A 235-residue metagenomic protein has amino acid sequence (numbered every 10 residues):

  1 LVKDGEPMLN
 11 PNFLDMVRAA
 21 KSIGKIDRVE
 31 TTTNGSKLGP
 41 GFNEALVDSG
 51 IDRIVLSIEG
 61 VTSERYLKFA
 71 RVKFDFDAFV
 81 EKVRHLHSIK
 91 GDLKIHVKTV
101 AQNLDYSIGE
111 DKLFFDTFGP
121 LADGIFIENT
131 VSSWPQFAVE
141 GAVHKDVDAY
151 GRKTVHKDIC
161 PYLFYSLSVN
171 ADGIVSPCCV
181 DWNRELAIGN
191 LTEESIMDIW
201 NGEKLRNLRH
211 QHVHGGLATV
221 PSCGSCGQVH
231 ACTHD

Functional and structural regions predicted by a protein language model:
L1-G124, E128: Radical SAM/AdoMet-radical enzyme domain recognition
G35, A101-N103, T130-S133, D181 (+2 more regions): Short, solvent-exposed coil/turn elements at secondary-structure transition points
N103-Y106, F126-K145, W182-E185: Flexible glycine/acidic-rich beta-alpha junction loops that bind and position SAM and/or redox cofactors in anaerobic
F137-I159, L186-E203, N207: Acidic, low-complexity intrinsically disordered segments
P161-L163: Short, small/polar residue-rich loop motifs at catalytic or cofactor-binding pockets
N170: Short, acidic, Ser/Thr-enriched surface-loop or helix-capping motifs
I174-V175, C179-D235: Flexible mid-to-C-terminal extensions adjoining Fe-S/redox cofactors in radical SAM and related proteins
